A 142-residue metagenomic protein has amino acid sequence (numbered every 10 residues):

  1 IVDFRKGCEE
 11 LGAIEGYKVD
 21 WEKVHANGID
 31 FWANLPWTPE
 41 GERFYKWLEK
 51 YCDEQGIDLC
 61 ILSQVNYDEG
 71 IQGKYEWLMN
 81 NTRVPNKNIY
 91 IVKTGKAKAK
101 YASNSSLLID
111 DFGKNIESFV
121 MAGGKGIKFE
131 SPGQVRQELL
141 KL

Functional and structural regions predicted by a protein language model:
I1-D3, Q55, L59, D68-Q72 (+3 more regions): Short catalytic/ligand-binding loop motif for oxyanion handling, primarily in non-cytosolic enzymes, centered on
I1-I29, M121-A122, S131: Active-site neighborhood of HAD-like aspartate-dependent phosphohydrolases
E15-D20, H25-C60, D68-Q72: Short, acidic loop-to-helix structural element flanking the phosphoryl-transfer center in phosphate-processing enzymes
G41-E49, Y75-L78, I116, R136: Short amphipathic alpha-helical segments and helix-helix/interface helices
C60-E69, Y75, M79, R83-A99: A short, structured active-site edge motif that brings together acidic residues
G73-R83, S118-A122, L139-K141: Short, aromatic/basic amphipathic alpha-helical patches
I89-F119: Conserved Lys-Pro-Asp/Glu-containing loop-to-beta segment of HAD-superfamily phosphomonoesterases, centered on
L107-L139: Acidic, Mg2+-coordinating phosphoryl-transfer loop and its flanking beta/alpha structural elements, shared across
